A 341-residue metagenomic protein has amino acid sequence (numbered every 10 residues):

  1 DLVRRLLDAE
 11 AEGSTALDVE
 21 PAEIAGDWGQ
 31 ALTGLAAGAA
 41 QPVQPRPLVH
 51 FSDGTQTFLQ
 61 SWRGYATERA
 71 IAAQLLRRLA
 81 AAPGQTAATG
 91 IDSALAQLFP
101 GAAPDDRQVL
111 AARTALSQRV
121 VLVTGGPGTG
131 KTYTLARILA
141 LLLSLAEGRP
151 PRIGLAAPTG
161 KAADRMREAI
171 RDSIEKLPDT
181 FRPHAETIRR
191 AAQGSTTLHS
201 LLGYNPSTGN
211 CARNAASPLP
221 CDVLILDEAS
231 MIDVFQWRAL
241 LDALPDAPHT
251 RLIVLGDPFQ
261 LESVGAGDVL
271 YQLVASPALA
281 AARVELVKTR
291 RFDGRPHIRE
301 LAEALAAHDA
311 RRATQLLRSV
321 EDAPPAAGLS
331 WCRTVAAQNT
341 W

Functional and structural regions predicted by a protein language model:
I24-G90: Interdomain "pre-motor" coupling segment immediately N-terminal to P-loop NTPase/helicase cores
G101-S117: N-terminal pre-P-loop "Q-motif" helix
V123, L155: Hydrophobic anchor at the beta1->P-loop junction of P-loop NTPases
K131: Conserved lysine of the Walker
T134, I138: Hydrophobic positions on the alpha1 helix immediately C-terminal to the Walker A/P-loop
A157-P220: Inter-Walker segment of RecA-like/P-loop motor cores
D227-E228, G256: Walker B catalytic acidic pair
F259-W341: Conserved helicase motor core of P-loop NTPases
